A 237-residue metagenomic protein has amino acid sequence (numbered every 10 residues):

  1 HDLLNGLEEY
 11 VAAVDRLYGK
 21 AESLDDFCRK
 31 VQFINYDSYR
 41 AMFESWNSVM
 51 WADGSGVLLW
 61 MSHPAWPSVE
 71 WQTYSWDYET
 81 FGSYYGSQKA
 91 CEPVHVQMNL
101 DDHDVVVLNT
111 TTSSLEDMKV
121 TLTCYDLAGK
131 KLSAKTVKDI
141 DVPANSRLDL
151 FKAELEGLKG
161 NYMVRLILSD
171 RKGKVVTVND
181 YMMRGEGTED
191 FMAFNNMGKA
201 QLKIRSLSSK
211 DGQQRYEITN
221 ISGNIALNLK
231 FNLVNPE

Functional and structural regions predicted by a protein language model:
H1-E116, T121, L132-A134: Substrate-binding clefts and catalytic carboxylate motifs of secreted carbohydrate-active enzymes
F81-L108, M183-D211: Low-complexity, acidic Ser/Thr/Pro/Gly-rich terminal tails and inter-domain linkers that flank the onset of structured
D102, K119, R147-L148, D211-R215: Intrinsic-disorder/low-complexity, polar/charged segments enriched in Ser/Thr/Lys/Arg/Asp/Glu/Gln
H103-T110, V164-L168, Q214-S222: Buried hydrophobic-core signal for structured, non-transmembrane domains
T111-G129, I221-P236: Short acidic, flexible loop segments centered on an aromatic residue
V120, Y125-K159, E237: Intrinsically disordered, low-complexity Pro/Gly/Ser/Thr-rich segments with frequent PxxP/GP/PP motifs and embedded
E154-N196: Terminal connector regions
G198-E237: C-terminal accessory/binding modules appended to enzymatic or scaffolding proteins
